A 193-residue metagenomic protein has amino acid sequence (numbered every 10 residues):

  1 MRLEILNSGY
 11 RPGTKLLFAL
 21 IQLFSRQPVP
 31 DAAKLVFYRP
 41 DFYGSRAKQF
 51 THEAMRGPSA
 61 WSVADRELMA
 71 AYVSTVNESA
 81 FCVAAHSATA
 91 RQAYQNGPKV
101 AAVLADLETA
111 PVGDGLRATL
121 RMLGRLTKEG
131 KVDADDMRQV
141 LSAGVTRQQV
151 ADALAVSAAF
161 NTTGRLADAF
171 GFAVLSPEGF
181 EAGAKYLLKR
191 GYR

Functional and structural regions predicted by a protein language model:
M1-R193: Hydrophobic alpha-helical segments
